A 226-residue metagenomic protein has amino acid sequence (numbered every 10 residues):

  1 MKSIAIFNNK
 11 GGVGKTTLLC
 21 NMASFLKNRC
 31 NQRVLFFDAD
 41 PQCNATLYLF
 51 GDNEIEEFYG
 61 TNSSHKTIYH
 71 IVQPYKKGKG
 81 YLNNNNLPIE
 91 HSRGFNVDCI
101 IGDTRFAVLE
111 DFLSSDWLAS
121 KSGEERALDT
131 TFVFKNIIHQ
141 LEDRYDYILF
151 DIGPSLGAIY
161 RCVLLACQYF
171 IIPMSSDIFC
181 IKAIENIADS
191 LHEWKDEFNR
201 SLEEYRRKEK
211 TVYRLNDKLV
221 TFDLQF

Functional and structural regions predicted by a protein language model:
M1-F226: P-loop NTP-binding core
